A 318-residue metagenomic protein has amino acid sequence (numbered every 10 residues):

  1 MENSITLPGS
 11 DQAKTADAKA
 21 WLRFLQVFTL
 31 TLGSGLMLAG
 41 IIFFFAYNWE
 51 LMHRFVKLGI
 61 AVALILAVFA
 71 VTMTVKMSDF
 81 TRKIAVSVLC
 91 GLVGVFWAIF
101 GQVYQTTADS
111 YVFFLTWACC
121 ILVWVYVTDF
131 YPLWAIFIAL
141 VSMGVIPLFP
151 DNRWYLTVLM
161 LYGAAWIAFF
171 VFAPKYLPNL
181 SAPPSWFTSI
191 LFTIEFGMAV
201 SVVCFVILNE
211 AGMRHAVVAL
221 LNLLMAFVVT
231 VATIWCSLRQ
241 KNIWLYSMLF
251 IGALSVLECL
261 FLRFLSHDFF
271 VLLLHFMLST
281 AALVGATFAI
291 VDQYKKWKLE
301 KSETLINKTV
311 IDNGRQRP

Functional and structural regions predicted by a protein language model:
M1-P318: Alpha-helical multi-pass membrane segments and their bilayer interfacial helix-loop junctions
